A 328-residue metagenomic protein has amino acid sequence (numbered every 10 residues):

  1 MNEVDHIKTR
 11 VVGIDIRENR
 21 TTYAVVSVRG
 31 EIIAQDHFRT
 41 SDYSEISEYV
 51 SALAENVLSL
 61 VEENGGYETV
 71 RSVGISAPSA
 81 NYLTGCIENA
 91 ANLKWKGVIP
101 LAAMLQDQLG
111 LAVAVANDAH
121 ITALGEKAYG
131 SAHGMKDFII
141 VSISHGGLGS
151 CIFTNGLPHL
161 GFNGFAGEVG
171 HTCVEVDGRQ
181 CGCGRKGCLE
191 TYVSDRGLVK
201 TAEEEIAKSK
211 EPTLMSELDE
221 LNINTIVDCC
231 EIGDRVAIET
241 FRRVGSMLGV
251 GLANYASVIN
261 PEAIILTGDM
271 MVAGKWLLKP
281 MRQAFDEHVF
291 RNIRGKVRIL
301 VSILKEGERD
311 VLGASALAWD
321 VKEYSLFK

Functional and structural regions predicted by a protein language model:
M1-S72, Y82-T84, A103, D107-L111 (+3 more regions): ATP-binding/phosphotransfer module of carbohydrate and carboxylate kinases, centering on a glycine-rich
N19-R20, A119, H145-G149: Conserved A3 ("GATE") glycine/threonine-rich loop of ANL adenylate-forming enzymes
D36-F38, A91, F162: Short hydrophobic alpha-helix segments
S79-L83, I121-A123, G149, H159 (+2 more regions): Short, active-site-adjacent cap segments at secondary-structure transitions
C86-G97: A charged helix-plus-loop insertion that forms the helical arch/lid used to bind and gate nucleic-acid substrates
N92-K94, A114-H120, I140-I143, L300-E308: Active-site nucleophile and cofactor-binding loops and adjacent substrate-binding regions of central metabolic enzymes
Q106-E126, H133, I139-V141: ATP-dependent carbohydrate kinase catalytic cores
M135-Y192: Glycine-rich phosphate-binding loop of actin/hexokinase-like ATP-binding domains
